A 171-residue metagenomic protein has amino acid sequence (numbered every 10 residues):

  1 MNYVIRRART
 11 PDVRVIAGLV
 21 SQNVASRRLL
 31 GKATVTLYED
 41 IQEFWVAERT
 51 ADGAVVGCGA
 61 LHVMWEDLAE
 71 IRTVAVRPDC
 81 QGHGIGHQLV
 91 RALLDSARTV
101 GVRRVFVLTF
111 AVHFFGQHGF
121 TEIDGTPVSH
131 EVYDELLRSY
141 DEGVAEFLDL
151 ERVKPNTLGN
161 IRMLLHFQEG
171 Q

Functional and structural regions predicted by a protein language model:
M1-G31, E48-R49, A54, L158-Q171: Short amphipathic alpha-helix that is part of the acyltransferase structural core
D12, D67, F110-A111: A generic "binding-loop/recognition-motif" signal
G31-R49, G57-V76: A conserved beta-strand-loop-helix scaffold within acyl/acetyltransferase catalytic domains
A54, R77-Q88, V100: Conserved glycine-rich acetyl-CoA-binding loop
G82-D95, F106-V107: Conserved acetyl-CoA-binding loop-helix of GNAT-fold acetyltransferases
T99, R103, T109-S139: Conserved active-site alpha-helix within GNAT-family acetyltransferase domains
V128-Q171: C-terminal "cap" of GNAT-fold acetyltransferases
